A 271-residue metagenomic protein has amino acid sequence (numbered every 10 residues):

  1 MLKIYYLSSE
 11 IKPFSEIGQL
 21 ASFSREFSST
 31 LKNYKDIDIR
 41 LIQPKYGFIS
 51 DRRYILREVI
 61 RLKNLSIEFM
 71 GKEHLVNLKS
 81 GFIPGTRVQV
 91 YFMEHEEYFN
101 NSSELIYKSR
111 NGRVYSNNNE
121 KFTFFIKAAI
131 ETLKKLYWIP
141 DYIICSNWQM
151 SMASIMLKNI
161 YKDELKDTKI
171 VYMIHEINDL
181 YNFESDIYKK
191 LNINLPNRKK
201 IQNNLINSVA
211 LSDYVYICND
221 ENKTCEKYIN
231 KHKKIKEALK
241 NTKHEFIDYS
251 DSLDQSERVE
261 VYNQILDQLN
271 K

Functional and structural regions predicted by a protein language model:
M1-K271: Catalytic cores of nucleotide-sugar-dependent glycosyltransferases that transfer UDP/GDP/TDP-activated
